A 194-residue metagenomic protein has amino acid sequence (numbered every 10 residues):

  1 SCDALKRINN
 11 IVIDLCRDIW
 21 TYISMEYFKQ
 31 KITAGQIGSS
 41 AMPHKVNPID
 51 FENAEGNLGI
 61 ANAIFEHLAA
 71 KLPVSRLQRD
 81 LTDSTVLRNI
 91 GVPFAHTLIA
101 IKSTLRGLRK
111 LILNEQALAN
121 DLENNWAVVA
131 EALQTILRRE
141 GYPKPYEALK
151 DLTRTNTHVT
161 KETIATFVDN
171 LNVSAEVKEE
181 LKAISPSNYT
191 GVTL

Functional and structural regions predicted by a protein language model:
S1-N62: Acidic, glycine-rich loop-and-beta core segments that form the ion-binding/anion-interacting portion of active sites
I37-L194: Catalytic-core signal marking the mid-to-C-terminal active-site face
